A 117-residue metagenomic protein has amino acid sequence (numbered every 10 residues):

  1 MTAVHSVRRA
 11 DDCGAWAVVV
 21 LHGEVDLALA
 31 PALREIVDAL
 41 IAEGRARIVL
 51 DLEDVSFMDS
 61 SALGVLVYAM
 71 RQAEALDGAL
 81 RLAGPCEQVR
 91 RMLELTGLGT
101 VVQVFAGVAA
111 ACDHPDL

Functional and structural regions predicted by a protein language model:
M1-T2, D113-L117: Intrinsically disordered or compositionally simple regulatory linkers and C-terminal tails in signal-transduction
A3-E35: STAS-typified acidic loop motif
C13, E53, A109: Conserved catalytic submotifs in the C-terminal HATPase_c
L27-V102: Amphipathic alpha-helical interaction surfaces in cytosolic regulatory modules
E87, A109-A110: Acidic phosphotransfer microenvironment of two-component signaling modules
Q103-G107: Short acidic-hydrophobic, aromatic-tinged amphipathic segments that line or gate anion-handling sites
